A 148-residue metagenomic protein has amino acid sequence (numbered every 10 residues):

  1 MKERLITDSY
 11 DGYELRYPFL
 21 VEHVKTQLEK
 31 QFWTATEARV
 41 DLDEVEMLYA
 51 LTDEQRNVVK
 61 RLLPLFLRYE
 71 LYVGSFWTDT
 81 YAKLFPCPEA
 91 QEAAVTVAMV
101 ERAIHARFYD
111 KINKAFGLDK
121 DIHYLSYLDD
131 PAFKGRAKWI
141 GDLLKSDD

Functional and structural regions predicted by a protein language model:
M1-D148: Non-heme di-metal
